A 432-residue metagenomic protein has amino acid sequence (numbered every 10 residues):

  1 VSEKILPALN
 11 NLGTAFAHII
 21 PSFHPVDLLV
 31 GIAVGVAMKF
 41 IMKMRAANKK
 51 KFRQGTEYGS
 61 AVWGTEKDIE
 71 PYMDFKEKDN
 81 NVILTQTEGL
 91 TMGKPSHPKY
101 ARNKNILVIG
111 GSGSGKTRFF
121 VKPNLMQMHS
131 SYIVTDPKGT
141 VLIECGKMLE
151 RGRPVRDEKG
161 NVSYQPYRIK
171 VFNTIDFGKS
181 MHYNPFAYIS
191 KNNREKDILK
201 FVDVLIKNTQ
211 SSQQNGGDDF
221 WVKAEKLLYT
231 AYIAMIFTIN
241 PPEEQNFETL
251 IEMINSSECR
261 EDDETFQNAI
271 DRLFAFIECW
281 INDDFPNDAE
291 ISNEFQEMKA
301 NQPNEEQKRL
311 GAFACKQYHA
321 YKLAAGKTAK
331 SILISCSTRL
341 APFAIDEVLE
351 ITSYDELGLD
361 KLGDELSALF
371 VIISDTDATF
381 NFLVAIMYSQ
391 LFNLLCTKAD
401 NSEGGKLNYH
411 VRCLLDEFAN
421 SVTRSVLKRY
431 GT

Functional and structural regions predicted by a protein language model:
V1-S114, R118-V121: Basic- and hydrophobic-enriched, low-structure N-terminal and domain-boundary segments that flank ATP-binding catalytic
H97, R102-T432: P-loop NTPase motor domains
